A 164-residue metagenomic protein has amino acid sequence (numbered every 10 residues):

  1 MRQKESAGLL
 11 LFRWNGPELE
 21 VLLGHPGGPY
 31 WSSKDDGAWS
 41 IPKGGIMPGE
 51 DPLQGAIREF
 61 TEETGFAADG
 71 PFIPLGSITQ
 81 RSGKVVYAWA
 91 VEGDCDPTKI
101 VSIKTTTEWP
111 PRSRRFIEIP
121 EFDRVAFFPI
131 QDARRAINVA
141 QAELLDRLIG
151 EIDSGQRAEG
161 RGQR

Functional and structural regions predicted by a protein language model:
M1-S40, W89: N-terminal strand-loop-strand
N15-E18, G28-W31, M47, F66 (+2 more regions): Short, charged/polar surface micro-motifs in flexible loops or helix N-caps
S40-L75, P129: The catalytic Nudix box helix
I46, A133-R134, L145: A generic structural signal for short hydrophobic patches within well-formed alpha-helices
I78-R114, A126, L148: Active-site-adjacent beta-strand/loop module that shapes the phosphate/pyrophosphate-binding cleft
R115-Q131: Alpha-helix-centered segments that form part of catalytic cores
Q141-G155: C-terminal/domain-terminus segments
D153-R164: Short, basic, low-complexity termini and linkers enriched in Ser/Thr/Gly/Pro that act as targeting/leader peptides
